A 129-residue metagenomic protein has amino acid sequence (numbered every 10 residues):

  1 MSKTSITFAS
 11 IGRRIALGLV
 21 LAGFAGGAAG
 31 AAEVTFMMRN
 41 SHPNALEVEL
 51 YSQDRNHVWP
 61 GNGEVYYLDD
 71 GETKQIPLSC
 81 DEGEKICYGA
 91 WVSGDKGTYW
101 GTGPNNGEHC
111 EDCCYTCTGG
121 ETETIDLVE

Functional and structural regions predicted by a protein language model:
S2-A16: Bacterial N-terminal signal peptides that target proteins for export
I15, G26-A31: Sec/Tat signal peptide C-region and signal peptidase I cleavage site
G30-E82: Short, surface-exposed binding/anchoring microloops in extracellular/periplasmic proteins
E82-G94: A short, solvent-exposed beta-strand micro-motif common in secreted/extracellular proteins
V92-E129: Structured interaction patches on ligand/partner-binding surfaces of diverse proteins
